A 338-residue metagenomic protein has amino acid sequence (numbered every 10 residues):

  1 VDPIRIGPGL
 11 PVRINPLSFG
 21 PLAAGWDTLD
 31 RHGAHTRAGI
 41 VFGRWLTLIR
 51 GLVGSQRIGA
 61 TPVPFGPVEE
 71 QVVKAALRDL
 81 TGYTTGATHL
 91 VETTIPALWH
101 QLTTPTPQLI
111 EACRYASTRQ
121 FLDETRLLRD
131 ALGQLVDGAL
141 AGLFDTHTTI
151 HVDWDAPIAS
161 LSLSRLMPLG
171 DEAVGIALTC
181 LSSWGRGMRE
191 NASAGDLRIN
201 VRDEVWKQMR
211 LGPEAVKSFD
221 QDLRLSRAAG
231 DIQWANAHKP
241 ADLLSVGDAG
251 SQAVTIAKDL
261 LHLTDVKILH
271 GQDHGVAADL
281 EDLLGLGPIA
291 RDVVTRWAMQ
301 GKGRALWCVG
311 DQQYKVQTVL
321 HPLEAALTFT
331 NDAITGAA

Functional and structural regions predicted by a protein language model:
D2-P3, P8-L10, L17-D231, M299 (+1 more regions): P-loop NTPase motor domains
G7-V41, L211, A215-V216, D220-H321: Conserved ATP-driven motor cores of ASCE-family P-loop NTPases powering translocation/secretion/packaging/pilus
A60, P64, G275, I334-A337: A short N-terminal beta->alpha junction/helix N-cap motif
Q120, T328-A338: Actinobacteria-biased recognition of intrinsically disordered, low-complexity terminal regions
D171, Q317, T328: Short acidic, gly/pro-rich beta-turn/loop elements at beta-sheet edges and active-site/ligand-binding grooves
G175-L178, L283-G285, A333-G336: Short intrinsically disordered coil segments
V205, V319-H321, I334-A337: C-terminal or late-domain output modules
